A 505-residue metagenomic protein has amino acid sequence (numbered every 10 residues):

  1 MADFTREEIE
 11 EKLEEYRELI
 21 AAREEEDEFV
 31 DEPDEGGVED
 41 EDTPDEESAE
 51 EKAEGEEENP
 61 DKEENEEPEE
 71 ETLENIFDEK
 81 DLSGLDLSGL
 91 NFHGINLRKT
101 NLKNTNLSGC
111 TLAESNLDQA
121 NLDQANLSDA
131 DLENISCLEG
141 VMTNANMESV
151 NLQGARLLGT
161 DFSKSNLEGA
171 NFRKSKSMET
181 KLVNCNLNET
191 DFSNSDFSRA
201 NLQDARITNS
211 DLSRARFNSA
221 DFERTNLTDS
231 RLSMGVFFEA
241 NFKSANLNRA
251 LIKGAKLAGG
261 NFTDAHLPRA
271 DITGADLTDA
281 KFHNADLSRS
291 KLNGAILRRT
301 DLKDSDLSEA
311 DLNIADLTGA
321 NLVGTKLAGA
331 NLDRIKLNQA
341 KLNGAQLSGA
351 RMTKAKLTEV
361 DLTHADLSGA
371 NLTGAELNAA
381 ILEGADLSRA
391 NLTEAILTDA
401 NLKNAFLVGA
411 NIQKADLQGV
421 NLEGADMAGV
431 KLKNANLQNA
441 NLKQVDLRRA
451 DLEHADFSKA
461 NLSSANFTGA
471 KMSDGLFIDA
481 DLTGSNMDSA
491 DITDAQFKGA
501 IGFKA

Functional and structural regions predicted by a protein language model:
M1-K80, F503-K504: N-terminal capping/linker segments that flank leucine-rich repeat
V30-P33, E63-A505: Tandem repeat scaffolds
